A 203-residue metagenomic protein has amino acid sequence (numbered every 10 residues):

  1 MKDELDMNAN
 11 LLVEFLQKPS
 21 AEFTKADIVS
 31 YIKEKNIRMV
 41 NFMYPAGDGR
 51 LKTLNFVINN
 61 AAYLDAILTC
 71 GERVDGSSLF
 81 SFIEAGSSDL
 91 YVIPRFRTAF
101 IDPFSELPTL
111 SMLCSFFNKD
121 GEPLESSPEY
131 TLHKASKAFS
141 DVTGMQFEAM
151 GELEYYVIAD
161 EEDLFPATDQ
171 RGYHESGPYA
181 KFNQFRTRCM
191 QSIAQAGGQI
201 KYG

Functional and structural regions predicted by a protein language model:
M1-Y202: ATP/Mg2+-dependent ligation/transfer catalytic cores
